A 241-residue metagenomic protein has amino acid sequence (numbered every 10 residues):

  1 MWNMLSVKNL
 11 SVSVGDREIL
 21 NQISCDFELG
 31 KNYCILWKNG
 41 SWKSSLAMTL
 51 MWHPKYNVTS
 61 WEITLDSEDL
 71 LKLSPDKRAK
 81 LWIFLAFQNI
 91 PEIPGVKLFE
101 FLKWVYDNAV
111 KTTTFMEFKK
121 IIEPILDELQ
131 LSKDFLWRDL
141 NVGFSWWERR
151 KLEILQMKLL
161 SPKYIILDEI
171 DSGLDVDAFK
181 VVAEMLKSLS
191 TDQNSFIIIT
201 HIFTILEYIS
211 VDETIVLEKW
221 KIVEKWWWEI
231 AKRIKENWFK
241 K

Functional and structural regions predicted by a protein language model:
L5-V7, I19-Q22: Conserved structural motif at the start of ABC-family nucleotide-binding domains
L36-S41: The feature captures the beta-strand-to-loop junction immediately N-terminal to the Walker
M51: Helix-to-loop junction immediately C-terminal to a conserved catalytic motif
E62-R78, N141: ABC ATPase NBD Q-loop/coupling interface
Q88-N89, G95-A109: Q-loop/switch helix immediately C-terminal to the Walker
M157-K158: ABC ATPase C-loop
E169-I170, D177: Walker B catalytic motif
E213, L217, K221-K241: Conserved beta-strand-loop-alpha-helix hinge in the C-terminal portion of ABC ATPase nucleotide-binding domains
